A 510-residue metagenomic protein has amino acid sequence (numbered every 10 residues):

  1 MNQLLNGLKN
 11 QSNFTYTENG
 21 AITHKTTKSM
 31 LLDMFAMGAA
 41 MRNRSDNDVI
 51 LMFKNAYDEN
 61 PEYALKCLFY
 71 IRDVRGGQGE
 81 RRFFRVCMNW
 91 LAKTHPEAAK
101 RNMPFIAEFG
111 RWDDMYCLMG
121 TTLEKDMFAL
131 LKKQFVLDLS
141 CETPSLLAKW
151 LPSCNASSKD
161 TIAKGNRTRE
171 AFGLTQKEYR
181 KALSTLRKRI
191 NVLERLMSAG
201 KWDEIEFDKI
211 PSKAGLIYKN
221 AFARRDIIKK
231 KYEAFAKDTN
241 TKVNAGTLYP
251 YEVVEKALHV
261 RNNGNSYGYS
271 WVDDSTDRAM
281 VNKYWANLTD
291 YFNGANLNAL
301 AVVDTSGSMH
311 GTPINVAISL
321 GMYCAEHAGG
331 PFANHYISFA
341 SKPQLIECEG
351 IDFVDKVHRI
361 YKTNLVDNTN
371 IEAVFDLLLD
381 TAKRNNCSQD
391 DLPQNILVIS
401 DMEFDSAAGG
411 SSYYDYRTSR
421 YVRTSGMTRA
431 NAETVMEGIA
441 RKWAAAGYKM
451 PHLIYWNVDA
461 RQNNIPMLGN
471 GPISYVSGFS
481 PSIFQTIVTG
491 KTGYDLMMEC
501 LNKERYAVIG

Functional and structural regions predicted by a protein language model:
M1-V316, E326-G510: Long lumenal/extracellular ectodomains of secretory and single-pass membrane proteins
